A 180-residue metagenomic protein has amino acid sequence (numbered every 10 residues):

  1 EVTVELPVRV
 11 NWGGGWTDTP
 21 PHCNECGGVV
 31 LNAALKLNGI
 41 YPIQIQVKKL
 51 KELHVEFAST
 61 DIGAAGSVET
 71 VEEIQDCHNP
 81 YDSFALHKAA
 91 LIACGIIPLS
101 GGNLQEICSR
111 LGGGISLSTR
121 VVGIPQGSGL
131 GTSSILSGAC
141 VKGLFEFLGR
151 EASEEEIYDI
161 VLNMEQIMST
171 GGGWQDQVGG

Functional and structural regions predicted by a protein language model:
E1-L130, K142-E154: ATP-binding N-lobe of GHMP and related small-molecule kinases
A89, A139, G143, I160-N163 (+1 more regions): Alpha-helical scaffold segments in soluble metabolic enzymes
S133: Short, conserved phosphate/pyrophosphate- and ester-handling motifs at nucleotide-, phospho-/glycolipid
A152-G180: Alpha/beta catalytic cores of group-transfer enzymes, especially the acyltransferase/condensing modules of polyketide
